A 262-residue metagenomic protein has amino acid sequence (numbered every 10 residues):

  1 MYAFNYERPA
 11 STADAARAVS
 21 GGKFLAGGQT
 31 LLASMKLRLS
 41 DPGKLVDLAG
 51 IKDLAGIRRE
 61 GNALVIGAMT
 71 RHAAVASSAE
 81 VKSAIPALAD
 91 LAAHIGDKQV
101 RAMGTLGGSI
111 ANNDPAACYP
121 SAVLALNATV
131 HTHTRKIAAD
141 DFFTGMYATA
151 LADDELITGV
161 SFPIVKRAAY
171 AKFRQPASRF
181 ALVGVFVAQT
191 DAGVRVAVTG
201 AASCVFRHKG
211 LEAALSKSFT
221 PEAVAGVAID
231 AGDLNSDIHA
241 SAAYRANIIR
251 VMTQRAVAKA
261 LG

Functional and structural regions predicted by a protein language model:
M1-G262: C-terminal structural segment of proteins
